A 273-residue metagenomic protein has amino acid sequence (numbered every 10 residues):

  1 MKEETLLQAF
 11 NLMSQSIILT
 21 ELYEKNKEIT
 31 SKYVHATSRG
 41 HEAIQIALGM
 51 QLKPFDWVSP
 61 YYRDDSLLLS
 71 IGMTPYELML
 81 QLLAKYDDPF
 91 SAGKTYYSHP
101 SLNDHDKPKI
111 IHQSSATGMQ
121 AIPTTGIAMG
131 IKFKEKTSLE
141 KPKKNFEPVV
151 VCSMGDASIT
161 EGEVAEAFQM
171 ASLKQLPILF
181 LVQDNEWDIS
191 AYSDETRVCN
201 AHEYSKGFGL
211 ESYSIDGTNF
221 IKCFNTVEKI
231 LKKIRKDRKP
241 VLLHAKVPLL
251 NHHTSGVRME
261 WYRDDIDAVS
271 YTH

Functional and structural regions predicted by a protein language model:
A9-M13: Positively charged, low-complexity intrinsically disordered leader regions
E21, K25-K174, Y192-G209: Cofactor-binding active-site loop characterized by glycine-rich and histidine/acidic residues
S59, V149-M154, L179-L181, L242-K246: Structural motif
Y62-L67, M154-T160, V182-D188, T218-I221 (+1 more regions): Acidic, glycine-rich active-site loops and adjacent beta-strand->loop/helix elements that engage anionic groups
L173-L176, Q183-I234: Ligand/cofactor pocket segment of small-molecule handling proteins
D194-V198, H252-I266: Short, surface-exposed, charged loop/turn segments at secondary-structure junctions
F220-M259: Structural signature of the thiamine diphosphate
T272-H273: Conserved small/polar residues in nucleotide/adenosyl-binding loops
